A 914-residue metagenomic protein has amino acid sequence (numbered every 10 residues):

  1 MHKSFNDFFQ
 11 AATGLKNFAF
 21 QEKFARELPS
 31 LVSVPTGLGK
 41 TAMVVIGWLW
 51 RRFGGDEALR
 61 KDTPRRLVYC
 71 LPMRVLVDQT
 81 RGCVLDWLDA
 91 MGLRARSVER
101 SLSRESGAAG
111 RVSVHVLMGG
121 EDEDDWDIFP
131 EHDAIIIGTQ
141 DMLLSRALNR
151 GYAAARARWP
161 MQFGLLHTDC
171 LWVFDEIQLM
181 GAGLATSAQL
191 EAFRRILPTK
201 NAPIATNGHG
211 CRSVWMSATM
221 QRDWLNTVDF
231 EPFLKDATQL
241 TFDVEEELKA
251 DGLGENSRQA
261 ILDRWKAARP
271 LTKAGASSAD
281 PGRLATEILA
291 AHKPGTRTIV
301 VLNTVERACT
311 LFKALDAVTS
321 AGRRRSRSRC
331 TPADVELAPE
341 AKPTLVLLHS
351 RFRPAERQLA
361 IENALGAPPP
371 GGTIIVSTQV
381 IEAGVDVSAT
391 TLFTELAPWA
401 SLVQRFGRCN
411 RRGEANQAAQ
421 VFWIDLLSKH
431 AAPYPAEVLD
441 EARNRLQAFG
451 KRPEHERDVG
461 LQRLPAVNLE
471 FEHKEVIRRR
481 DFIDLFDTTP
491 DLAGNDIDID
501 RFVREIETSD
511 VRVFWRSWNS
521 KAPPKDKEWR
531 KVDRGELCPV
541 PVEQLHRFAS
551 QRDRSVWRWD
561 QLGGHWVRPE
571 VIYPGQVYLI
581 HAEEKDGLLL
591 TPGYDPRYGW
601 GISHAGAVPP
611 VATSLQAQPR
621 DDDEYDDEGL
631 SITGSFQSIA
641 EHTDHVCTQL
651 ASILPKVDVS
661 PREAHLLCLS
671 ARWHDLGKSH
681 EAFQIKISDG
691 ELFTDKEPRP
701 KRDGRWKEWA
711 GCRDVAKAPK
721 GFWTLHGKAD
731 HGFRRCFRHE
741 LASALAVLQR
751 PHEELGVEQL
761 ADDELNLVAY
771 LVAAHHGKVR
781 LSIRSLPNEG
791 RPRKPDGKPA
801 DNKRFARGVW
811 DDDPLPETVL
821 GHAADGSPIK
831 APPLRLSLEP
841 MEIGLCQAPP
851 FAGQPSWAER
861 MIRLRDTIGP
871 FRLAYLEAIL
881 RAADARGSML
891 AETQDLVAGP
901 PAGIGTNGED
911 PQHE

Functional and structural regions predicted by a protein language model:
M1-P35: Conserved pre-motif I regulatory segment
P29, T41-D62: Walker A/P-loop NTP-binding motif
D62-D89, D141-S145, V305-E306: Conserved Walker A/P-loop ATP-binding site and its immediately adjacent core in helicase/helicase-like ATPase domains
M91-A157: Inter-Walker segment of RecA-like/P-loop motor cores
Q140-P203: SF2 helicase catalytic motif II
I204, H209-R212, M216-H292: Interdomain hinge/linker at the junction between the two RecA-like core domains of SF2 helicases
T286-K293, T310-K313, A317-Q358, E362-G366 (+6 more regions): C-terminal helicase lobe and adjacent C-terminal extensions/tails of nucleic-acid helicase motors
V438-D440, V659-L896: Divalent metal-dependent catalytic cores for phosphoryl transfer on phosphate-bearing substrates
